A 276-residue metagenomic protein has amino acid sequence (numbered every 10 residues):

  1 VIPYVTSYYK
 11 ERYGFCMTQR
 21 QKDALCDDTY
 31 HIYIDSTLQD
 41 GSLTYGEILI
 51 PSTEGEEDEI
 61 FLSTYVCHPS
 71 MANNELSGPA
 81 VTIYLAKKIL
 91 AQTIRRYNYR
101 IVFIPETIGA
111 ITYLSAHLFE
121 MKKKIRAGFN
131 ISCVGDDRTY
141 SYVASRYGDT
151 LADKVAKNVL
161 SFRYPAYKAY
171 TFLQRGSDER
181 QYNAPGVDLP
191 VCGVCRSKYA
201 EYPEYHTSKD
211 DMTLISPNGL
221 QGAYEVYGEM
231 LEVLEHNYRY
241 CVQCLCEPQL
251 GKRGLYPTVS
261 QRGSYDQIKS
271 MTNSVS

Functional and structural regions predicted by a protein language model:
V1-S276: N-terminal hydrophobic/helix-forming segments and targeting peptides
